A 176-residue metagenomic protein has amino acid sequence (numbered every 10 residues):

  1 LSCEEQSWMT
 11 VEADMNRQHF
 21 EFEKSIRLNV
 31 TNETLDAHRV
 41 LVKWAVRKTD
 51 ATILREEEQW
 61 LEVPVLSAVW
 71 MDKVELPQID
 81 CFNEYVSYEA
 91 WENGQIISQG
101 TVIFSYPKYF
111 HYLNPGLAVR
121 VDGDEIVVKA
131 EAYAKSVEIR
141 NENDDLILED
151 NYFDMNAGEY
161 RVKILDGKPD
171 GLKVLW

Functional and structural regions predicted by a protein language model:
L1-E149, M155-R161: Carbohydrate-binding surfaces of carbohydrate-active enzymes
K48, A90-G94, D166-K168, L172-W176: Surface-exposed loop/turn motifs at beta-strand-loop junctions within extracellular Ig-like and Fibronectin type III
